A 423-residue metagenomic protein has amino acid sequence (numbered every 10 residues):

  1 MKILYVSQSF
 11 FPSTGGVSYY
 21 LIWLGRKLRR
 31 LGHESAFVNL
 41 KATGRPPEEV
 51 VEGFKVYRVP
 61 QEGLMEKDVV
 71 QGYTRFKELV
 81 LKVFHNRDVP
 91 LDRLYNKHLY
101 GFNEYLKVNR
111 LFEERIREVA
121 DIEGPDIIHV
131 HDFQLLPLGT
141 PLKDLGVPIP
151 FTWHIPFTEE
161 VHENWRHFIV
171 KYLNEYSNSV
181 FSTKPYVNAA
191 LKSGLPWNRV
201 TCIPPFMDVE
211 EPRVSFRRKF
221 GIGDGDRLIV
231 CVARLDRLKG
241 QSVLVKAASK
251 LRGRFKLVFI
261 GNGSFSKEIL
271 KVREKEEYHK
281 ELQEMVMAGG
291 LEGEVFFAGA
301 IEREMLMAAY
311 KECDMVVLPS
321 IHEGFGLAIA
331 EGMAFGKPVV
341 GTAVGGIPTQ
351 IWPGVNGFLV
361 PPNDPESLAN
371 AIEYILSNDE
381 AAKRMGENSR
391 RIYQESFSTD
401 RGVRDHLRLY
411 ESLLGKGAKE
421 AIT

Functional and structural regions predicted by a protein language model:
E34-G124: A conserved catalytic-core segment of Leloir-type glycosyltransferases
E211-I222: A short helix/loop element that forms part of the nucleotide-sugar donor recognition site in Leloir-type
G223-K239, V245-A248, V258-I260: Conserved donor-binding/catalytic core segment of Leloir-type glycosyltransferases
L270-I301: Nucleotide-activated donor-binding/catalytic signature segment of Leloir-type glycosyltransferases, i.e., the conserved
A308-C313: Short alpha-helical donor nucleotide-sugar binding micro-motif in glycosyltransferases
I321: Aromatic "clamp/platform" in nucleotide-sugar-dependent glycosyltransferases that forms part of the donor/acceptor
P338-G341, I351: Short hydrophobic beta-strand element within catalytic cores of glycosyltransferases and related nucleotide-activated
P353-G354, F358-P365, Y374-D379: Conserved acidic donor-binding segment of nucleotide-sugar-dependent glycosyltransferases
